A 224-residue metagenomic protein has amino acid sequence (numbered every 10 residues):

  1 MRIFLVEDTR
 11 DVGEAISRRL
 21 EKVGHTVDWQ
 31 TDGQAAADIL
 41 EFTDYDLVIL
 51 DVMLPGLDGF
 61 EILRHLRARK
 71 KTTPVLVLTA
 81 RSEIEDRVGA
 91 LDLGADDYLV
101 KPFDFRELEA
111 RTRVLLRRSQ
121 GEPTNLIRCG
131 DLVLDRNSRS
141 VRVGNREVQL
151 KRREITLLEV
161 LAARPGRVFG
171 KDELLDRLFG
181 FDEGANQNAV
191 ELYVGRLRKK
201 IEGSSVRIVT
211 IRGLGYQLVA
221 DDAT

Functional and structural regions predicted by a protein language model:
M1-P123: N-terminal/domain-start alpha-helical segments
R2, R113-V168, D172, A223: Short, Lys/Arg-enriched segments at the junction into DNA-binding effector domains of transcriptional regulators
L5, D104-R117, Q149-E159, K171 (+2 more regions): DNA-recognition element of transcription regulators
G24, P165, F179, S205: Short glycine-rich hinge loops at helix-strand junctions in the catalytic core of two-component histidine kinases
Q34, E61, V88-G89, T156 (+3 more regions): Active-site phosphate/pyrophosphate-handling residues
L40, L161-P165, L178: Short helix-to-turn junction characteristic of helix-turn-helix DNA-binding domains, especially the helix
L174-F181: DNA-recognition alpha helix
Q217-T224: C-terminal edge and immediately downstream basic/flexible tail or linker adjoining helix-turn-helix-like DNA-binding
